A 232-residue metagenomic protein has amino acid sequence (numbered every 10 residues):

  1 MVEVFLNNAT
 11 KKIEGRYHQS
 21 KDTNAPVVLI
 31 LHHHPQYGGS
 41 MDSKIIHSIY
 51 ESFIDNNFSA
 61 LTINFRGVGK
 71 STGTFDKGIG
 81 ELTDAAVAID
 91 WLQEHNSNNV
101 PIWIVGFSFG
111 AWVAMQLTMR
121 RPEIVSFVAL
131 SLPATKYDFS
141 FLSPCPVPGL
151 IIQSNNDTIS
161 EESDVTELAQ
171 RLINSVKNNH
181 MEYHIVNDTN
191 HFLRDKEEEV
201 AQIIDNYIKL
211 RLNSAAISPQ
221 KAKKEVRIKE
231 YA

Functional and structural regions predicted by a protein language model:
L6-N96: Serine-hydrolase catalytic machinery in alpha/beta-hydrolase-like enzymes
G73, T189-A201: Catalytic histidine-centered segment of alpha/beta-hydrolase-like enzymes
N96-F107: Alpha/beta-hydrolase fold nucleophile elbow
G106-A114: Gly/Ala-rich beta-loop-alpha elbow adjacent to hydrolase catalytic centers
C145-P146, L150-Q153, D157: Short beta-strand/loop motif that positions the catalytic acidic residue of the alpha/beta-hydrolase fold
N155-S160, H191: Acidic catalytic loop of the alpha/beta-hydrolase fold
E161-L172: Short alpha-helix in the alpha/beta-hydrolase fold that links the catalytic acid
Q170-F192: Catalytic histidine neighborhood in serine/cysteine hydrolases with alpha/beta-hydrolase-type architecture
